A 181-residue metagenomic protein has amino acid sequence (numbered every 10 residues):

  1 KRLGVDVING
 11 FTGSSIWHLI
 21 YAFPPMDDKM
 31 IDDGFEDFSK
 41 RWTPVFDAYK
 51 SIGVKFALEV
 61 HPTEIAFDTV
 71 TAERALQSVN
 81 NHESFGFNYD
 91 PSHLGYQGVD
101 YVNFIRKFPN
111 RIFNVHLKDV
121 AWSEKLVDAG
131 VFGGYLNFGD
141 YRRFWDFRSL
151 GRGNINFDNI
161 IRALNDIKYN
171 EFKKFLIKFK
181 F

Functional and structural regions predicted by a protein language model:
K1-F87: Active-site acidic/histidine proton-transfer and metal-coordination neighborhood in alpha/beta enzyme cores
I8, F38, F56, A72 (+5 more regions): Conserved, mostly hydrophobic/aromatic
G13-S15, H61-T63, D90-L94, K118-W122 (+2 more regions): Active-site beta-loop-alpha junctions enriched in small/polar residues
D27-F38, F104, S149, G153 (+1 more regions): Residue-level preference for long, well-ordered alpha-helices that form the structural scaffold of enzyme catalytic
D33-F35, N80-S84, R111-N114, F138-R142 (+1 more regions): Glycine-rich loops and low-complexity Gly/Arg-rich segments that provide flexible linkers or classic glycine-based
G53, I160-F181: Extended amphipathic secondary-structure runs
T69-E73, G95-N170: Gly/Pro-rich active-site loop or hairpin
F87-N88, S92, K107: Primarily recognizes the serine-hydrolase "nucleophile elbow" in alpha/beta-hydrolase and SGNH/GDSL folds
